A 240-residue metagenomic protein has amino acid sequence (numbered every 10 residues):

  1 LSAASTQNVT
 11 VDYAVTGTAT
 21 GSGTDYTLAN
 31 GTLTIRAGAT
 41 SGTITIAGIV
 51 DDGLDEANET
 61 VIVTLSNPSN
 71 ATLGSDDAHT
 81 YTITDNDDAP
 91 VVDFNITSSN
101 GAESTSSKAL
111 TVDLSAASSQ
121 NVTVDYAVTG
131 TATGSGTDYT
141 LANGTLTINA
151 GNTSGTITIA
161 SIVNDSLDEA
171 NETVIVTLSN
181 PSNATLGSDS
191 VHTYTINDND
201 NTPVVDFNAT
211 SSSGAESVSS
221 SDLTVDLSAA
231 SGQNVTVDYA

Functional and structural regions predicted by a protein language model:
L1-A240: Short boundary segments that mark the start of a structured unit
